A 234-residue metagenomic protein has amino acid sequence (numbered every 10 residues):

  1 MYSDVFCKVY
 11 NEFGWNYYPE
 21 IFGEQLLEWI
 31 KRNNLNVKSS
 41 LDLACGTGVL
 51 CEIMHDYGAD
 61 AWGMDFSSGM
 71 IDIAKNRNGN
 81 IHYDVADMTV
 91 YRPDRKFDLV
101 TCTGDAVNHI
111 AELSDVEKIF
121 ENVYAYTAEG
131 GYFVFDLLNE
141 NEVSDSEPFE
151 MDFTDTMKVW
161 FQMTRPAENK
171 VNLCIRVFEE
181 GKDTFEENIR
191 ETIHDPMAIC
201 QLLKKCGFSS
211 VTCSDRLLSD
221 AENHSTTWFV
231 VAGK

Functional and structural regions predicted by a protein language model:
M1-N36: Conserved class I S-adenosyl-L-methionine
L41, G48-V90: Class I SAM-dependent methyltransferase SAM/SAH-binding core
R92-L99: A short acidic, Gly/Pro-enriched loop at the edge of an enzyme's catalytic core that lines a small-molecule cofactor
T103-D105: Residues lining the SAM
N108-I110: A short His-aromatic
E117-E129: A short glycine-rich, Lys/Arg-flanked "PGG" loop and its adjoining helix->strand segment in the class I
V134-L202: SAM-dependent methyltransferase
A198-K234: C-terminal lobe and adjacent flexible extensions of AdoMet/dcAdoMet transferase-like proteins
